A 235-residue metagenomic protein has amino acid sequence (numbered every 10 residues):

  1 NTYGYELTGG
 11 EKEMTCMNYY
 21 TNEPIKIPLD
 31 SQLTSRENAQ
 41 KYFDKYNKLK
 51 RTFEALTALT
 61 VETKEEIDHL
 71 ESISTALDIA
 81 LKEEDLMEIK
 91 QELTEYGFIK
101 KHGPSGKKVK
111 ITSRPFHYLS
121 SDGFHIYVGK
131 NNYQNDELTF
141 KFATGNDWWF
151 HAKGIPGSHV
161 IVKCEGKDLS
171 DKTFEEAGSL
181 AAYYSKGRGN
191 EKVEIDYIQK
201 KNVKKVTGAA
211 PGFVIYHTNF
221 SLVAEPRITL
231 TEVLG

Functional and structural regions predicted by a protein language model:
N1-G235: Extended, highly charged segments
